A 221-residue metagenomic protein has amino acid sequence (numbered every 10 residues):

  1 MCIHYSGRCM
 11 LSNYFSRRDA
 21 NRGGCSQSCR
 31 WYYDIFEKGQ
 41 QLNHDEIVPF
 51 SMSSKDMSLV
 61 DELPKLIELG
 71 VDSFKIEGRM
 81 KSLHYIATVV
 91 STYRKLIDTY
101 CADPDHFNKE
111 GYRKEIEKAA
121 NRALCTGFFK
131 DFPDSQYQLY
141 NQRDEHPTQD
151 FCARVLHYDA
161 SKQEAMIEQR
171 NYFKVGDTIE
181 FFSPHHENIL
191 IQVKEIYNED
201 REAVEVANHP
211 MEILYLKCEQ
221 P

Functional and structural regions predicted by a protein language model:
M1-S73, M80-D150, L156, M166-Q220: Active-site pocket-lining/capping segments in soluble small-molecule metabolic enzymes
D159-S161: Short acidic-glycine loop/turn motifs at beta-strand connectors
